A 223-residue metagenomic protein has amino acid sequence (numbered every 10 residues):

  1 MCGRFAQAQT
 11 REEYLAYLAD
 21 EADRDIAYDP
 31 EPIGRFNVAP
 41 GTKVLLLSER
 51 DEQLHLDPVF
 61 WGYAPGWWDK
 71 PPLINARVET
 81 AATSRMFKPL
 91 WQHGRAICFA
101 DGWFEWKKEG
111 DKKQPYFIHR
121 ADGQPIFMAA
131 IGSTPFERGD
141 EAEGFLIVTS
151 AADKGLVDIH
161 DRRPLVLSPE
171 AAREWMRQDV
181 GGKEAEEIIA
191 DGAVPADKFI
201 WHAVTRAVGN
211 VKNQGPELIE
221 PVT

Functional and structural regions predicted by a protein language model:
M1-T223: Short linear sequence motif anchored by a di-proline
